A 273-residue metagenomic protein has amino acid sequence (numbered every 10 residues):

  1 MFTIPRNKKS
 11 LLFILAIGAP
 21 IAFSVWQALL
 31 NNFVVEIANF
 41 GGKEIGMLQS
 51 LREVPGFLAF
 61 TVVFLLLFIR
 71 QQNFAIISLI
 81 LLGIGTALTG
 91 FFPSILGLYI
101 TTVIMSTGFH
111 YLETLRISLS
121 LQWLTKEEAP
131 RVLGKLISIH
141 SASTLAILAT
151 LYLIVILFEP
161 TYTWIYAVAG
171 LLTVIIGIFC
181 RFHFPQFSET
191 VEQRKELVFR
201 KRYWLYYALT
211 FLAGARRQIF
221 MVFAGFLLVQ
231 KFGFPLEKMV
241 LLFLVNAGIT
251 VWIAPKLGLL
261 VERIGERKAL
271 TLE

Functional and structural regions predicted by a protein language model:
I17, G85, L96-L112: Hydrophobic core of transmembrane alpha-helices in multi-pass small-molecule transporters, especially MFS/SLC-type
A28-E44, V222-L242: Short amphipathic helix-loop junctions that connect adjacent transmembrane helices in Major Facilitator Superfamily/SLC
L30, Y111-L124: Intracellular juxtamembrane helix-capping segments at the cytosolic ends of symmetry-related transmembrane helices
E36-I37, F60-F68, L145-I165, G225-F226 (+1 more regions): Transmembrane alpha-helix termini and helix-breaking/packing motifs in multi-pass membrane transporters
L58-Q71, V155, I253-E266: Helix-to-loop junctions at the C-terminal end of transmembrane segments in multipass secondary transporters
I80-P93: C-terminal ends and interior cores of transmembrane alpha-helices in multi-pass membrane transporters/permeases
L133-T150: Glycine-rich segments within core transmembrane alpha-helices of 12-TM secondary carriers
L151, V155, G170-E189: C-terminal membrane-cytosol helix-exit motif in multi-pass small-molecule transporters
